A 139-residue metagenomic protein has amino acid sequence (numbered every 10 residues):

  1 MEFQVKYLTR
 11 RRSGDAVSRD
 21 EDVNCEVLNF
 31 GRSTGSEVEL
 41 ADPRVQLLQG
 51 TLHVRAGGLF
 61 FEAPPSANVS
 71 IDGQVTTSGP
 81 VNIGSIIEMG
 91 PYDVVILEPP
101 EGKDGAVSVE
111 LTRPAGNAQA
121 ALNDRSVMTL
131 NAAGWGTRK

Functional and structural regions predicted by a protein language model:
M1-Y7, Y92-K139: Regulatory inter-domain linker segments that are low-complexity and enriched for serine/threonine/proline
Q4-K6, V17-P91: Forkhead-associated
L8-S13: Short, solvent-exposed loop/edge segments of extracellular or virion-exposed proteins
G14, G50-L52, I96-P99: Residue-level detector of solvent-exposed, low-hydrophobicity positions
